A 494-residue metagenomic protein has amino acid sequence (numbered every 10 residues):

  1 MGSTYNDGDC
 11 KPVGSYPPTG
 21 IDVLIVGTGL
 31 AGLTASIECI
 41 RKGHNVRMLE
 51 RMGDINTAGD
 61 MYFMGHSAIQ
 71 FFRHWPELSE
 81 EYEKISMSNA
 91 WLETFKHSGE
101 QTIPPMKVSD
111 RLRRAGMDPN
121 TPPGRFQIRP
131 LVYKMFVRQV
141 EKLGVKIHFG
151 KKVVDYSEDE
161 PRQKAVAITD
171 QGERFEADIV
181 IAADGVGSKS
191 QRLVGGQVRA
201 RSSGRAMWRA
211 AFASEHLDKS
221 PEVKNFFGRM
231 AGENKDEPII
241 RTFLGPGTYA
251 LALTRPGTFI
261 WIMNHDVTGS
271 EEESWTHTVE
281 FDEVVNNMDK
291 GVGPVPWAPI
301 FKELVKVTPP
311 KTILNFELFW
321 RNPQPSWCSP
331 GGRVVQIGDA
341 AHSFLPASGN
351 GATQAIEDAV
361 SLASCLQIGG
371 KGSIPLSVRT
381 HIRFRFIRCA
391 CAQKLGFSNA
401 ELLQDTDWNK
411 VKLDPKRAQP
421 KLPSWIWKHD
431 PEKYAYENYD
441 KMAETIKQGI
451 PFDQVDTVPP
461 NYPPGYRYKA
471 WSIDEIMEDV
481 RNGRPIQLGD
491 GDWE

Functional and structural regions predicted by a protein language model:
G2-I21, E81-K84, W91-L112, S364-E494: C-terminal helical "tail/cap" subdomain of flavin- and related membrane-associated enzymes
G2-L24, R51, I55-A68: Accessory recognition modules or surfaces
Y5-G8, Q163-K164, L314-N322: Short gly/ser/thr-rich secondary-structure transition/capping motifs
V23, V46, F259: Hydrophobic anchor at the start of a short beta-strand that flanks the dinucleotide cofactor-binding loop
I25-G43, L49-M52, I181-D184, P309-L402: Conserved mid-domain beta->alpha element of the FAD-binding
A58-Q139, L403: Active-site-adjacent segment of FAD-dependent monooxygenases/related oxidoreductases
E83-S88, K290-N315, S373-R379, A392-Q393: Acidic/histidine metal-binding catalytic segments
P123, Q127, K134-P310: Conserved FAD-binding catalytic core of PHBH/FMO-like flavoproteins
